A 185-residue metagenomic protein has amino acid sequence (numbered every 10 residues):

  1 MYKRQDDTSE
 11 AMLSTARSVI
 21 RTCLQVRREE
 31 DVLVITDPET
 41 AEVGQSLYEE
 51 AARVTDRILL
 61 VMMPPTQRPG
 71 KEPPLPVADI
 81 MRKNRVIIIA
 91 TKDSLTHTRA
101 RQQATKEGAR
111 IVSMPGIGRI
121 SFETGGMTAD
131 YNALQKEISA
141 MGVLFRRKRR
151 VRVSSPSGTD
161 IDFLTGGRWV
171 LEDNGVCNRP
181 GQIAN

Functional and structural regions predicted by a protein language model:
K3-N185: Active-site bordering "gate/hinge" segments that shape substrate access to catalytic or cofactor-binding pockets
